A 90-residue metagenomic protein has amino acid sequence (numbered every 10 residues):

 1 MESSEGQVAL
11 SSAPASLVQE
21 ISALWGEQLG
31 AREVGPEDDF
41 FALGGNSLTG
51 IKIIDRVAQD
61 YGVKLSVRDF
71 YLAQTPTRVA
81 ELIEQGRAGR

Functional and structural regions predicted by a protein language model:
M1-R90: Phosphopantetheine-dependent thiolation modules in NRPS/PKS and related acyl-activating systems
